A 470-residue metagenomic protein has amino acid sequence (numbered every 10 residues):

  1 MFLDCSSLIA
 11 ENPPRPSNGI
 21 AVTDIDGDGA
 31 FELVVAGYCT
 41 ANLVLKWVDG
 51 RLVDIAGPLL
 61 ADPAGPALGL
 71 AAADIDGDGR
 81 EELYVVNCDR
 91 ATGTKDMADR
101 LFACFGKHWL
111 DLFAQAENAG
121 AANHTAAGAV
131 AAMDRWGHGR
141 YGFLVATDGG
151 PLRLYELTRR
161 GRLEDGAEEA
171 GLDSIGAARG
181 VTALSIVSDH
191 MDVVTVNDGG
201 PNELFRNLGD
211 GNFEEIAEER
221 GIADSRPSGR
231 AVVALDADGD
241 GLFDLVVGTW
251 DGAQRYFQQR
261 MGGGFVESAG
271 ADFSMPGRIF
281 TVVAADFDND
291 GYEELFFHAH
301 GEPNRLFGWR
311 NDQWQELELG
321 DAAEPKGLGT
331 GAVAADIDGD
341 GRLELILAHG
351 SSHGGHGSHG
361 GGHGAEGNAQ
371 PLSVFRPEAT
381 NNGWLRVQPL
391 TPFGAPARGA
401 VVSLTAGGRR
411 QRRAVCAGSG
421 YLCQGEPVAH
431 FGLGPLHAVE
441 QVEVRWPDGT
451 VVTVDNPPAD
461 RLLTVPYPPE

Functional and structural regions predicted by a protein language model:
M1-L3, A41-I55, G93-F113, G150-G166 (+4 more regions): Beta-propeller blade repeat segments, especially FG-GAP/WD-type strand-to-loop junctions in 6- to 7-bladed propeller
S7-I20, Y38, L59-A71, Q115-A131 (+7 more regions): Repeat-based blade/solenoid architectures
A10-E11, W314-V333, I337-E470: Gly/Ser/Thr/Pro-enriched helix-cap/hinge segments flanking short amphipathic alpha-helices
V22, G27, A72, G77 (+7 more regions): Residue-level recognition of a conserved intra-blade site in WD40 beta-propeller repeats
G27-A36, G77-N87, G137-A146, S188-V196 (+3 more regions): Acidic/hydrophobic-patterned starts of short beta strands in beta-sheet-rich repeat architectures
C39, D89, G149, G199 (+3 more regions): Residue-level signature of beta-propeller blades and closely related beta-rich strand-turn architectures in secreted
P63-A126, V130-M133, F143-L144: A generic tandem-repeat structural signature
W109-E218, A223-L235, G241, V246-G252: Solenoidal tandem-repeat scaffolds enriched in leucines and small polar residues
